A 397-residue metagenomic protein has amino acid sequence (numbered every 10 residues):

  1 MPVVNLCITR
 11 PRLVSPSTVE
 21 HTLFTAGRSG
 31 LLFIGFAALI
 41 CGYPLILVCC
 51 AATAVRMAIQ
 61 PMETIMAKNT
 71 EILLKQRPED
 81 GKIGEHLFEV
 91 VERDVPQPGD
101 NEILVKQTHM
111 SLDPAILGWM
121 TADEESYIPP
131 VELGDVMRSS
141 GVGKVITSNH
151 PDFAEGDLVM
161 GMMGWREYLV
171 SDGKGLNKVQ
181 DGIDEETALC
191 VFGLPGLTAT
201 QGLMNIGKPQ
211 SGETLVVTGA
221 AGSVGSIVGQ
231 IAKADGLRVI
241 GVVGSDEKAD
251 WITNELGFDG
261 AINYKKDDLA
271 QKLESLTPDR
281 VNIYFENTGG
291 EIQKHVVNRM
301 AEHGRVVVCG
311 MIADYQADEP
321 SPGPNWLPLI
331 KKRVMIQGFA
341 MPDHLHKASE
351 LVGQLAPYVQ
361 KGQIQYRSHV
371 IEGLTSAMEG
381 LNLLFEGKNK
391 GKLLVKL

Functional and structural regions predicted by a protein language model:
C7, C41, C49-C50: Cysteine-centered motifs
I65-A67, L345-L397: C-terminal hydrophobic helical "lid"/dimerization subdomain of Rossmann-like NAD(P)H-dependent oxidoreductases
D94-L112, D123-W165: Glycine-rich beta-strand-centered segment in the early N-terminal region that forms part of a ligand/cofactor-binding
M137-K144, F153-G219, Q363: NAD(P)H dinucleotide-binding glycine-rich loop of Rossmann-like/cofactor-binding domains, especially the beta1-alpha1
E167, G244-W251, P320-W326: Short, glycine/polar-rich helix-capping loops at beta-to-alpha or helix-loop-helix junctions that flank or form
C190-D267: Mid-domain Rossmann-like dinucleotide-binding core that forms the NAD(H)/NADP(H) cofactor-binding site
L269-P278: Short amphipathic alpha-helix with an adjacent loop that forms part of the alpha/beta core around
E291-I364: Glycine-rich phosphate-binding loop and adjacent beta-alpha segment of Rossmann(oid) nucleotide-cofactor-binding
